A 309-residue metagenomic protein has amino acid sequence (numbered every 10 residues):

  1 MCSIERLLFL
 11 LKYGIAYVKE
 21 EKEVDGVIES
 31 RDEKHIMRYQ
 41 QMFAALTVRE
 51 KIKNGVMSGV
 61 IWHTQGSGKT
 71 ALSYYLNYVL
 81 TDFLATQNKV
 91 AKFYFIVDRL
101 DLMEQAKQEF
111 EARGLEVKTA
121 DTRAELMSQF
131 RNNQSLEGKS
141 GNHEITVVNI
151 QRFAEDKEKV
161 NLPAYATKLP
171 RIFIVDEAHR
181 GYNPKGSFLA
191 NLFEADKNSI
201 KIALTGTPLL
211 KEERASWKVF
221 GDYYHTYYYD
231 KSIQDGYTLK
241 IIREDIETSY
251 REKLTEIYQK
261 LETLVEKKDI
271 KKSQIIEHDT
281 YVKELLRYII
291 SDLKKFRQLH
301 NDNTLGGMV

Functional and structural regions predicted by a protein language model:
M1-V97, D101, Q105-V117, G141 (+3 more regions): ATP-dependent helicase/translocase motor core
L100, A120-N132, I150-E155: Conserved helicase motor
L102, R152, H179-G181, L209-L210: Residues immediately C-terminal
E125-T146, A164: Conserved motor-coupling elements within RecA-like helicase/translocase cores
H143-N161: Conserved helicase/translocase P-loop NTPase motor core
T146-N149, I174, I200-T205: Structural recognition of the conserved hydrophobic beta-strand(s) that form the central parallel beta-sheet of P-loop
A164-K201: SF2 helicase catalytic motif II
R214-T304: Interdomain helical connector at the RecA1-RecA2 junction of SF1/SF2 helicase-like NTPases
